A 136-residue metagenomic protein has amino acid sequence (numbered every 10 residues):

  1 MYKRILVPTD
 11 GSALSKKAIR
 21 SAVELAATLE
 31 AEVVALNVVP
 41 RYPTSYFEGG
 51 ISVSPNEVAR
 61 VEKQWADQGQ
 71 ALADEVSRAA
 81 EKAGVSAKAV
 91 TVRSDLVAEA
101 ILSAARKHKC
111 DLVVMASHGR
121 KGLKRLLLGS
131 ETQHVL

Functional and structural regions predicted by a protein language model:
M1, E75-V113: Structural beta-alpha unit
M1-E57, A66, A79-K88: Small/aliphatic-rich secondary-structure junction motif
A18, S45-E48, E99-L102, R125-L127: Short, well-ordered secondary-structure micro-motifs
G50-S54, A105-H108, E131-T132: Short, hinge-like loop/turn segments at secondary-structure boundaries
E62, A66, Q70-D74: Short, surface-exposed alpha-helical segments at coil->helix boundaries
L112-H134: Glycine-rich, Arg-bearing micro-motifs that act as flexible, cationic patches
